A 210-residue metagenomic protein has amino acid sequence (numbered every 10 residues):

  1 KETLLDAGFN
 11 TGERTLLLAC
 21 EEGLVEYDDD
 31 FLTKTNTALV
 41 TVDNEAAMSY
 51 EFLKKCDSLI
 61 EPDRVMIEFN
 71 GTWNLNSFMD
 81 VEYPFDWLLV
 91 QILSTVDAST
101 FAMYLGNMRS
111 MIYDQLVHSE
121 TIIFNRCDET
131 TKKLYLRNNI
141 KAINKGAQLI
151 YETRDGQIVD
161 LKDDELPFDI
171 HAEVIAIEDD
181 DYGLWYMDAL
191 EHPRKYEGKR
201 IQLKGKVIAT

Functional and structural regions predicted by a protein language model:
K1-Q91, T95-A102: Nucleotide-state-sensitive switch-loop elements of NTP-binding domains
L16-D30, S94-F101, L105, Q148-Y151 (+2 more regions): Short secondary-structure boundary segments
A46-A47, N74-L75, V96-A98, A102-Y104 (+4 more regions): Mixed-charge, polar/low-complexity N-terminal
R64, F69-E152: Phosphate/Mg2+-binding loops and adjacent switch elements in nucleotide/diphosphate-handling enzyme cores
I112, H118-T210: OB-fold and OB-like single-stranded nucleic-acid-recognition modules and their adjacent interaction interfaces
